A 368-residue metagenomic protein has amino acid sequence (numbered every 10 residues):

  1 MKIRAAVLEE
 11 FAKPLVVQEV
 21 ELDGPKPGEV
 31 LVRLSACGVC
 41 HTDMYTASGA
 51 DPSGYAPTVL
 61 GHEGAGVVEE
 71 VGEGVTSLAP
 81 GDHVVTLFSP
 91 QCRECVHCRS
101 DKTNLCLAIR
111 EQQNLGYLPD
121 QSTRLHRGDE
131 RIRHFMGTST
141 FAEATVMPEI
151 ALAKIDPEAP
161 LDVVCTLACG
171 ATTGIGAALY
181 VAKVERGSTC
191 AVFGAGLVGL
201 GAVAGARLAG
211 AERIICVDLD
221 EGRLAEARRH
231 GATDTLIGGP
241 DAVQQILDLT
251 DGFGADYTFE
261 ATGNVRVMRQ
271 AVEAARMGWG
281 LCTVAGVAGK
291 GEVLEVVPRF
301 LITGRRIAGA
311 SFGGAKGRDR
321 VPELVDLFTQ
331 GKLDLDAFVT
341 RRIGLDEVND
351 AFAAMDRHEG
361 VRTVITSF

Functional and structural regions predicted by a protein language model:
M1, R269-E273, R318-F368: C-terminal hydrophobic helical "lid"/dimerization subdomain of Rossmann-like NAD(P)H-dependent oxidoreductases
R4-A6, V16, E21, R33 (+2 more regions): Residues located in well-ordered beta-strands
D23-C37, A50-R99, N104, K154-A159: Glycine-rich beta-strand-centered segment in the early N-terminal region that forms part of a ligand/cofactor-binding
K26, A79, E185, R276-M277 (+1 more regions): Residue-level recognition of short, solvent-exposed, well-ordered loop/turn junctions that link secondary-structure
F88-I150: Cysteine-cluster motifs in flexible loop/terminal segments that predominantly coordinate metals
E143-A144, I150-L152, D156-P240, Q244: Mid-domain Rossmann-like dinucleotide-binding core that forms the NAD(H)/NADP(H) cofactor-binding site
A242-G252: Short amphipathic alpha-helix with an adjacent loop that forms part of the alpha/beta core around
N264-K332, S367-F368: Glycine-rich phosphate-binding loop and adjacent beta-alpha segment of Rossmann(oid) nucleotide-cofactor-binding
